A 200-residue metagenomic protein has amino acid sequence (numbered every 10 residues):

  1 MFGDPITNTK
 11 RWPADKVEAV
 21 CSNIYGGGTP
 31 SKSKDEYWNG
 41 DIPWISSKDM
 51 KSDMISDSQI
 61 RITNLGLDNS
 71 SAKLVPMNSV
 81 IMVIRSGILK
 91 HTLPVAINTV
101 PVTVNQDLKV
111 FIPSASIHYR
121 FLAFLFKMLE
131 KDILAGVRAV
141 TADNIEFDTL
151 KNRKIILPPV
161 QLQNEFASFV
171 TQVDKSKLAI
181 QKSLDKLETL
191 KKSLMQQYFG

Functional and structural regions predicted by a protein language model:
M1-G28, S52, N152-N164, T171-L194 (+1 more regions): Non-catalytic DNA-recognition/assembly elements of restriction-modification systems
P13-A14, P30-Y37, A139: Short coil/turn segments at secondary-structure boundaries
E18-S33, K48-M77: Sequence-specific dsDNA recognition surfaces
D41, S58, V104-L108: A generic structural signal for short beta-strands and their flanking turns/coil linkers
S46, T63-L129, E146: A short beta-sheet element
V95-A96, G136-A139: Short amphipathic beta-strand starts and helix->beta connectors
P101-K109, R138-N164: A short glycine-rich beta-alpha junction/loop motif
